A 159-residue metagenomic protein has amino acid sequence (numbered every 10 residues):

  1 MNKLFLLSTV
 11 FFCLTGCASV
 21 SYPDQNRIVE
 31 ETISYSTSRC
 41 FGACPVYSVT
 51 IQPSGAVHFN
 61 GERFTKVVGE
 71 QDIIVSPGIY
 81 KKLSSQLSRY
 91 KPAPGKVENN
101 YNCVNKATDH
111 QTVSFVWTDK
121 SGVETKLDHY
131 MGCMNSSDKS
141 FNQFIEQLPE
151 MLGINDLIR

Functional and structural regions predicted by a protein language model:
M1-C17: Sec-dependent bacterial lipoprotein signal peptides
A18-F41, Q71, Y90-R159: Short, well-ordered, aromatic-rich surface patches in folded extracellular/luminal domains
T32-K66: N-terminal secretory signal peptides
R39, S48, V75-S85, D128 (+1 more regions): Bimodal feature
I51-S54, I74-K82, W117-E124: A short, structured loop/turn motif at beta-sheet edges
P53-G55, R63, L87, D119-S121 (+1 more regions): A mature extracytoplasmic/lumenal domain signature
F59-K96: A short-motif feature that recognizes glycine-rich, charge-decorated loops that bind or process nucleotide phosphates
